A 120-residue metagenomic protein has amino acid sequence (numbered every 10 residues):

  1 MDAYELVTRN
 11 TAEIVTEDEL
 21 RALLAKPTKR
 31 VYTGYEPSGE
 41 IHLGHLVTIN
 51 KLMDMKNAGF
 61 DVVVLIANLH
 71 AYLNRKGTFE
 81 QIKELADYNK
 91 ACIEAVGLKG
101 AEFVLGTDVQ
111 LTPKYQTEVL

Functional and structural regions predicted by a protein language model:
M1-S38: Non-catalytic terminal extensions that flank enzyme cores
A12-T16, G44, L85: Short secondary-structure boundary/capping elements
K26, M55-A58, V96: Alpha-helix C-cap/termination motif
K26-K29, Y35-E36, H70, E80-K83 (+1 more regions): Active-site-adjacent loops and short helices of periplasmic peptidoglycan-processing enzymes
T33, V62-R75, E94-L111: Conserved alpha/beta enzyme-core scaffolds, especially Rossmann-like or related mixed alpha/beta domains that build
L43-H45, R75-E80: Short, solvent-exposed loop/turn segments at secondary-structure boundaries
L43-V64: Histidine-anchored nucleotide/phosphate-binding helix
E80-L120: Divalent-metal (Mg2+/Mn2+/Ca2+)-assisted nucleotide/phosphate chemistry catalytic cores
